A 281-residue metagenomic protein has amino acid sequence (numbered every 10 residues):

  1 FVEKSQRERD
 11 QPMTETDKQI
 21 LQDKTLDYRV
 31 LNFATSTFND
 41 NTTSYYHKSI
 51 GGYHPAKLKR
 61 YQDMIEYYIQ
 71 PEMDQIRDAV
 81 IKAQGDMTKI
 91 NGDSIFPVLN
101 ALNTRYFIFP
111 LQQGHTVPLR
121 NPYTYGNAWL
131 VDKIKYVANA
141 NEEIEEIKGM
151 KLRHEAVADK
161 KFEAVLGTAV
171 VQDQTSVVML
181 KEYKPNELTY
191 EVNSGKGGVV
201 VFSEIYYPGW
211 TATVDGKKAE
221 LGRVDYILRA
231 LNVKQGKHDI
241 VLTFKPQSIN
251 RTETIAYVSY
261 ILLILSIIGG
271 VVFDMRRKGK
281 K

Functional and structural regions predicted by a protein language model:
F1-T175, L180-T189, G197-I205: Conserved luminal/periplasmic juxtamembrane motif of membrane-embedded glycan-processing enzymes
G114, H154, A158-K281: Active-site-proximal, structured, solvent-exposed surfaces of multi-pass membrane proteins that position macromolecular
